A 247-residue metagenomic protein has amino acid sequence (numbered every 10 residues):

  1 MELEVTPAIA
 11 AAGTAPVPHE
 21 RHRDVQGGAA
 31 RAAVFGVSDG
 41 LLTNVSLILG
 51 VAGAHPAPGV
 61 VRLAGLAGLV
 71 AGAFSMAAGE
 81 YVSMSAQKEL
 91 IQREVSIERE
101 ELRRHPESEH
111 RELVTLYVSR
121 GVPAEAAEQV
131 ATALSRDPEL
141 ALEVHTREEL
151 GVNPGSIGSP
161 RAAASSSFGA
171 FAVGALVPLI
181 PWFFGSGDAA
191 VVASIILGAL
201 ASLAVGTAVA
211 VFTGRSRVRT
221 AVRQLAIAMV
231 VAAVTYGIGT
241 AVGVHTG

Functional and structural regions predicted by a protein language model:
E2-R31, M84-F168: Cytosol/matrix-facing amphipathic helices and coiled-coil assembly/linker segments of eukaryotic membrane proteins
E2-S83: Internal alpha-helical transmembrane segments
R31-G36, V60-G68, G72, S159-F171 (+3 more regions): Alpha-helical transmembrane segments of multi-pass membrane proteins, especially transporters and channels
D39, A78, A127-V130, F171 (+2 more regions): Residue-level signature of catalytic and energy-coupling elements of molecular machines, predominantly ATP/GTP-dependent
G40-N44, S167-V177: Core segments of transmembrane alpha-helices that mediate helix-helix packing or line hydrophobic substrate/ligand
Y81-S85, V152-N153, G206-S216: C-terminal ends of transmembrane helices
V177, I196, L200-R215: Transmembrane alpha-helical segments of integral membrane proteins
G237-G247: Juxtamembrane boundary at the C-terminal end of a transmembrane helix
